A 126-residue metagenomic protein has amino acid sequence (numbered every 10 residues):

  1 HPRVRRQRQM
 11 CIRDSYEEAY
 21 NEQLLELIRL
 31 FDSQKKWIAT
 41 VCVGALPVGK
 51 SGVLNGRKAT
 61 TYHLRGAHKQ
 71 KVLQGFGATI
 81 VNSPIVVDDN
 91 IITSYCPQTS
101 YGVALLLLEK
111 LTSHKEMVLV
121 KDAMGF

Functional and structural regions predicted by a protein language model:
H1-R8, I12: Single conserved hydrophobic/aromatic residue that forms the stacking wall/gate of nucleotide- or nucleobase-binding
C11-D14, V41-C42: Short, thiol/selenol-centered motifs that function as redox-active sites or metal-ligating centers
R13-E22: Glycine/threonine-rich flexible loop motifs
Q23, L27-L54, H63: Catalytic nucleophile loop
I38-A39, T60, V81, I92: Structural detector of well-ordered beta-strand residues that form the stable sheet scaffold of enzyme domains
G44-S83: Short, glycine-/small-residue-rich phosphate/pyrophosphate-handling segment
A67-L111: A charged, well-structured terminal subsegment
G102, L106-F126: C-terminal and late-domain segments of enzyme folds
